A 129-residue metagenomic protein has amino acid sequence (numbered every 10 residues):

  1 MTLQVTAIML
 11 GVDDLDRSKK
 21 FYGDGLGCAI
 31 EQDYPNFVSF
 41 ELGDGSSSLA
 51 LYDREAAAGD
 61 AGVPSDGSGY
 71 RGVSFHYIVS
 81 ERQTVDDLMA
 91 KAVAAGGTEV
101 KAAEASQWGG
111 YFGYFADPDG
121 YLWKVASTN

Functional and structural regions predicted by a protein language model:
M1-T6, A29-A116, S127-N129: Vicinal oxygen chelate
M9-L15, Q107: Conserved beta-strand-loop-alpha-helix junction that forms the acyl-donor binding cleft
D13, R17, R82-Q83: Conserved glycine-rich acetyl-CoA-binding loop
D14, D117-D119: Acidic active-site catalytic centers that drive phospho-/nucleotidyl reactions and related ester hydrolyses
S18-G23, A92, G120: Conserved active-site tyrosine of GNAT-family acetyltransferases
L26: Localized chelating/binding microdomains that coordinate divalent metal ions or stabilize phosphate-bearing
